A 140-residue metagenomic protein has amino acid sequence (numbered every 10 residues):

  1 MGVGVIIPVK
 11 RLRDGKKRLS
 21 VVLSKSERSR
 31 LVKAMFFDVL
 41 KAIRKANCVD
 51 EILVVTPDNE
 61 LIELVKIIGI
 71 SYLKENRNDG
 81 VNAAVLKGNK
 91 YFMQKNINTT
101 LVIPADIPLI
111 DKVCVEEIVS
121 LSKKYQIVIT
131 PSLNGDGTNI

Functional and structural regions predicted by a protein language model:
M1-L19: N-terminal nucleotide-binding beta1-loop-alpha1 segment
L19-E27: Short glycine-enriched, charge-decorated loop/helix-capping segments at active-site entrances that position
V32-C48: A short, N-terminal amphipathic alpha-helix
N47-S71: Acidic donor-binding segment of Leloir-type glycosyltransferases
V49, I97, K123-I127: Short, high-confidence coil segments that cap the C-terminus of an alpha-helix and link into the following beta-strand
K66-T99: Short phosphate-binding loop-to-helix
I103-A105: Active-site acidic Asp-centered loop
I110-D136: Conserved donor-nucleotide/metal-binding helix-loop-beta segment in metal-dependent transferases, i.e., the alpha-helix
